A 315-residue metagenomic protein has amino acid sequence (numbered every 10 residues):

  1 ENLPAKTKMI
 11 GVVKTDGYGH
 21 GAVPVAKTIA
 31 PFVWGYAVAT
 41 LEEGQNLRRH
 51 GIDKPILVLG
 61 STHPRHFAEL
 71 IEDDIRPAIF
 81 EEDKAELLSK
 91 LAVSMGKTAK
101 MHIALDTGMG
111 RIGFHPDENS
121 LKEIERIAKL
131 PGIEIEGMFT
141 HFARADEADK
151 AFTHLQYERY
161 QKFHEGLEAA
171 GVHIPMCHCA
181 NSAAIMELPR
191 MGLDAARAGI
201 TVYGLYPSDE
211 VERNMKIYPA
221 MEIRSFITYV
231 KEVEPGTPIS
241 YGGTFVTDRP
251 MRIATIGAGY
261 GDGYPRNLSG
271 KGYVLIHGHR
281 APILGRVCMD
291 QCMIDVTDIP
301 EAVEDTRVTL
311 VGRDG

Functional and structural regions predicted by a protein language model:
E1, D16, T40-E43, T62-P64 (+5 more regions): Active-site anion/phosphate-binding pocket segments in diverse small-molecule metabolic enzymes
P4-H178: Active-site-proximal beta-alpha core segment in soluble small-molecule metabolic enzymes
